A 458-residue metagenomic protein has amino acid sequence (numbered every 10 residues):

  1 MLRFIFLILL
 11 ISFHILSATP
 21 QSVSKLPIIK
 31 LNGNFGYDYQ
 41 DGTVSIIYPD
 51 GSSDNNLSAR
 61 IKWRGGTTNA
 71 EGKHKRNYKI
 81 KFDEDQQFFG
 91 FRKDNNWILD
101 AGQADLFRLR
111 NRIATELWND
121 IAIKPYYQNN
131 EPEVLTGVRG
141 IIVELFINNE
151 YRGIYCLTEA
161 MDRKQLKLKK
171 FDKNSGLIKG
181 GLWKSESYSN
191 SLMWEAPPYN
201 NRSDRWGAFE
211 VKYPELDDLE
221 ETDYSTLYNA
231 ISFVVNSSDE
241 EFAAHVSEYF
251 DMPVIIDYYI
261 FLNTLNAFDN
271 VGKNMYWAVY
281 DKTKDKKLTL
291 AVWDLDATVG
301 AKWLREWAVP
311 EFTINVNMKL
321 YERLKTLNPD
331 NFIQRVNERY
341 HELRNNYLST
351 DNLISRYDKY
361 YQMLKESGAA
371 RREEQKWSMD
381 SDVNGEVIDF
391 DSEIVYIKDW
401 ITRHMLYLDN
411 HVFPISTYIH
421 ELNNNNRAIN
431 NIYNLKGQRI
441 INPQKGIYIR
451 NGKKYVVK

Functional and structural regions predicted by a protein language model:
M1-Q21: Bacterial Sec-dependent N-terminal signal peptides
T19-E116: Conserved NTP-binding catalytic cores of kinases and kinase-like/nucleotidyltransferase enzymes across multiple kinase
L26, V44, S52-A59, N69 (+4 more regions): Middle-to-C-terminal accessory/interaction subdomains
K79-Q87, D94-R108, T115, D120-I121 (+5 more regions): Internal "kinase-insert"/substrate-recognition segments embedded within catalytic cores of ATP-dependent enzymes
R163-K164, D296-G300, Q438: Activation segment
F413-K436: Residue-level detector of functionally pivotal "anchor" positions at catalytic/ligand-binding pockets or at interdomain
I447-K458: C-terminal tail/sorting-segment detector
